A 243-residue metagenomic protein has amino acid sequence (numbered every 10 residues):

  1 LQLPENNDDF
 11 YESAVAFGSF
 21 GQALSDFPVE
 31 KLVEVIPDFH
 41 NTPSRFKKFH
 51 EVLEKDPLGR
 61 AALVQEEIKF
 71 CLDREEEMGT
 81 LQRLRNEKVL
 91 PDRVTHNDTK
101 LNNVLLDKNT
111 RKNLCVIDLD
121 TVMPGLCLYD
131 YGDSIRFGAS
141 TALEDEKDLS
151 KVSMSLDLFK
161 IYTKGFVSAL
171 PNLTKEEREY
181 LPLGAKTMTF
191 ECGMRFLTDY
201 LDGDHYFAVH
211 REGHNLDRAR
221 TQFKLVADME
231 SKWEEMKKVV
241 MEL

Functional and structural regions predicted by a protein language model:
L1-S13, S25-H96, L101-C115, A208-R211 (+3 more regions): ATP-dependent phospho-/nucleotidyl transfer catalytic cores
D8-V15, D157, E179, M188: A generic "alpha-helical surface" signal
A14-Q22: Alpha-helical oligomerization interfaces and scaffolds
G21-P28, V167: Protein kinase-like catalytic domain
K88, N102-L143: Catalytic activation segment of kinase domains across protein kinase-like and atypical kinase folds
P124, L128-N172, T187-Y206: Active-site activation/catalytic loop segments of kinase-like enzymes and analogous catalytic loops in related
L173-A185: All-alpha amphipathic helical-bundle segments outside canonical DNA-binding/catalytic cores that form hydrophobic
M229-W233: Long, compositionally biased intrinsically disordered regions
